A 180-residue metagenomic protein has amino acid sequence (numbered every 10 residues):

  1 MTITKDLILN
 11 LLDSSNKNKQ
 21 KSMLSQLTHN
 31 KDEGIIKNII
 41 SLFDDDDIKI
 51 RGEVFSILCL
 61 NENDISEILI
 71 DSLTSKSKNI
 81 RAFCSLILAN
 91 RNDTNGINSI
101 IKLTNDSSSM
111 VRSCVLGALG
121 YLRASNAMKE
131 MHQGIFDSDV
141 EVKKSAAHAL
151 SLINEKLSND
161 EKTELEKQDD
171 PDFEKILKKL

Functional and structural regions predicted by a protein language model:
M1-D47, R51, E174-L180: N-terminal alpha-helical scaffold/docking segments in eukaryotic complex subunits
M1-L11, D32-D44, E62-T74, D93-N105 (+2 more regions): Amphipathic alpha-helical scaffolding segments comprising HEAT/armadillo-like alpha-solenoid repeats
S15-N16, D46-D47, K76-S77, S107-S108 (+2 more regions): Short inter-helical turns and helix N-cap capping residues of alpha-solenoid HEAT/ARM repeat scaffolds
Q26, I57, I87, A118 (+3 more regions): Core register positions within helices of long alpha-helical scaffolds
K143-D169, L177-L180: Leucine-rich solenoid repeat scaffolds
